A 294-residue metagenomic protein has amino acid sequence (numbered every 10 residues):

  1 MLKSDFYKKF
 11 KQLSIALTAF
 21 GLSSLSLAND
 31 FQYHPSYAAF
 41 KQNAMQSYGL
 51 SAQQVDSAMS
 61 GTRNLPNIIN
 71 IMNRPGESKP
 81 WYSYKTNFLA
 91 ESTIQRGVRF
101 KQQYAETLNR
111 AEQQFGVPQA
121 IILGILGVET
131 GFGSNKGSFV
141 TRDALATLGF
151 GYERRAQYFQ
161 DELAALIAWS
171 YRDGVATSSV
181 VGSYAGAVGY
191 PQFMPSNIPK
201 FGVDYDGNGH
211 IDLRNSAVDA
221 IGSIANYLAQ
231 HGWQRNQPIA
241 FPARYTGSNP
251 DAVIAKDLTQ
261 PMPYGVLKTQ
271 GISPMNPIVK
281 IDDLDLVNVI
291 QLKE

Functional and structural regions predicted by a protein language model:
M1-Q160, A165-V181, G186, S196-E294: Cell-wall glycan-active module
Q192: Functionally critical loop-and-helix segments that line ligand-binding/catalytic clefts of soluble enzyme domains
